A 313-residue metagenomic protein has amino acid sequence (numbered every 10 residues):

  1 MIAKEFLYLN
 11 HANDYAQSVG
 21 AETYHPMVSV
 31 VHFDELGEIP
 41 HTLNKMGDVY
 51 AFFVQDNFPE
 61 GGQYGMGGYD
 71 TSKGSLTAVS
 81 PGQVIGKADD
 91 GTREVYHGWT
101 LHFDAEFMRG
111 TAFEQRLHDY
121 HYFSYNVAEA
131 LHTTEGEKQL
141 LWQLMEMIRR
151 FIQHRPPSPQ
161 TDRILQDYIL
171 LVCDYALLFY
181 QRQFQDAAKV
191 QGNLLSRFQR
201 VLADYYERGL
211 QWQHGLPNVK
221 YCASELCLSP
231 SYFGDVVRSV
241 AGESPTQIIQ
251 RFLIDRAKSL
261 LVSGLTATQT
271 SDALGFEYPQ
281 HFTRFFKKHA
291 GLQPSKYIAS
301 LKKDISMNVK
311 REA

Functional and structural regions predicted by a protein language model:
M1-T71, S75, K310-A313: Generic protein-terminus/edge-of-domain signal
T71-I85, H102-A105: Conserved metal-binding segment of the jelly-roll/cupin
D90-P156: A hydrophobic/aromatic-rich effector-binding and dimerization subdomain of bacterial HTH-type transcriptional regulators
Q139-A203: An amphipathic alpha-helical interaction segment
Q166, A188-L226, Q247-L265: A short, Lys/Arg-enriched amphipathic alpha-helix from helix-turn-helix/homeodomain DNA-binding modules
F233, H281-F282, F286: Short hydrophobic/aromatic patch on the recognition helix
V237-E243, F285-Y297: A secondary-structure capping/hinge motif
S239-E277, A299-A313: Terminal helix-turn-helix DNA-binding modules in bacterial transcription factors
